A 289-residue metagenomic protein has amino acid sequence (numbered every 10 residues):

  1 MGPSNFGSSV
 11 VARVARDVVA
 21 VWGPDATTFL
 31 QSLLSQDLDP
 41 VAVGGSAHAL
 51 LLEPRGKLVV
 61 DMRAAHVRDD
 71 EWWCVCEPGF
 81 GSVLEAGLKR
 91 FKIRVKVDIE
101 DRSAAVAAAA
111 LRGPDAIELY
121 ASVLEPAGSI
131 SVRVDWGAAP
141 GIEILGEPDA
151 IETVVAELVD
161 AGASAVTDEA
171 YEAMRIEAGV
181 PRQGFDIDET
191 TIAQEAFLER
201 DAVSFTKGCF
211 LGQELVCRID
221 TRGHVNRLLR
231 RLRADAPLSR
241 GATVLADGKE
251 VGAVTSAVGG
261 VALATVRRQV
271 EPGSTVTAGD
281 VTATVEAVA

Functional and structural regions predicted by a protein language model:
M1-D61, H66-D69: Acidic, proline/glycine-enriched N-terminal capping motif
M1-G7, L51-D61, K92-V95, V123-V132 (+1 more regions): Short amphipathic beta-strand starts and helix->beta connectors
V10-V18, R63-P181: Acidic, low-complexity central loop/insert segments
A20-A26, L33, P40, L111-I117 (+1 more regions): Short, surface-exposed ligand-recognition loops at beta-strand->loop->(often short) alpha-helix junctions that present
G23, C74, L111-G113, I144 (+4 more regions): Residue-level signal for inorganic ion chemistry
L50-L51, P114-P126, A236-K249: Short amphipathic alpha-helix segments
L58, T191, F197-V203, K207 (+2 more regions): Glycine-rich, small/acidic residue-mixed loop/short-helix segments
E143-L228: Anionic-ligand-binding alpha/beta catalytic cores of soluble enzymes and soluble regulatory domains that recognize
